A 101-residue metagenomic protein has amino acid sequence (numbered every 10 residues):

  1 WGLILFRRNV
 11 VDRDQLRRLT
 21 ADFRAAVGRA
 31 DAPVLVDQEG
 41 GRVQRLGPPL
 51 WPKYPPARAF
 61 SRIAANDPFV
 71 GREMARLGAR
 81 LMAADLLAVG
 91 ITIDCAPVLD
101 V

Functional and structural regions predicted by a protein language model:
G2-V101: Enzymes and membrane/adaptor proteins characterized by extended Gly/Ser/Thr/Asp/Glu-rich, aromatic-dotted
